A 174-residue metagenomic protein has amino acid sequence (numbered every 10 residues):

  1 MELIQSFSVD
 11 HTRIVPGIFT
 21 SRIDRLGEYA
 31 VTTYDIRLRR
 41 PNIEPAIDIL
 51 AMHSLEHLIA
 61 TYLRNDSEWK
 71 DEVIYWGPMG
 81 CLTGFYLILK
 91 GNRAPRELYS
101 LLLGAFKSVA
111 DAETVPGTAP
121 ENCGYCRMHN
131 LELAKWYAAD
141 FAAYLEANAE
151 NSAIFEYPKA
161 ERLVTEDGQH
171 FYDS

Functional and structural regions predicted by a protein language model:
M1-L63: His/Glu-rich zincin catalytic helix
E2-L3, Y172-S174: N-terminal low-structure segments adjacent to metalloprotease catalytic domains across cellular compartments
F19-S21, A46-D48, R64-S67, E97-Y99 (+3 more regions): Generic alpha-helix signal with a bias toward terminal, lower-confidence helices and secondary-structure junctions
P41, P45-E97: M16/MPP (pitrilysin/insulinase) zinc-metallopeptidase core fold and M16-derived inactive scaffolds
W76-N151: Active-site-adjacent, His/Asp/Glu-enriched structural segments that form or flank metal-binding and acid/base networks
Y144-D173: Histidine-acidic residue clusters that define the catalytic metal-binding segment of zinc metallopeptidase domains
